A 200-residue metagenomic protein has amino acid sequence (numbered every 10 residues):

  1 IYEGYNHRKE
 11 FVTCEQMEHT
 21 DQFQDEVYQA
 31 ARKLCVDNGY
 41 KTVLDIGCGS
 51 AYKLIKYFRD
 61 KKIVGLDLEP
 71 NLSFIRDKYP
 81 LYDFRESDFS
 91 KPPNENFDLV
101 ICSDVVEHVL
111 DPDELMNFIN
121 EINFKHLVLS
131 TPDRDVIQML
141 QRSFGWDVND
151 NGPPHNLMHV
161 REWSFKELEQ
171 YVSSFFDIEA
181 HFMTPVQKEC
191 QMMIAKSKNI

Functional and structural regions predicted by a protein language model:
I1-E95, S103, D113-F118, S143-I200: Conserved N-terminal segment of class I S-adenosyl-L-methionine
K41, D98, K125: Conserved acidic residues
S103-V106, S130: Residues lining the SAM
H108-P112: Di-metal (Zn2+ and/or Mg2+/Mn2+) metal-binding site signature of metallo-dependent hydrolases with the MBL/beta-CASP
L115-L127: A short glycine-rich, Lys/Arg-flanked "PGG" loop and its adjoining helix->strand segment in the class I
H126-V128, M192-M193: Residues embedded in well-ordered beta-strands
V128-G152: Conserved class I S-adenosyl-L-methionine
